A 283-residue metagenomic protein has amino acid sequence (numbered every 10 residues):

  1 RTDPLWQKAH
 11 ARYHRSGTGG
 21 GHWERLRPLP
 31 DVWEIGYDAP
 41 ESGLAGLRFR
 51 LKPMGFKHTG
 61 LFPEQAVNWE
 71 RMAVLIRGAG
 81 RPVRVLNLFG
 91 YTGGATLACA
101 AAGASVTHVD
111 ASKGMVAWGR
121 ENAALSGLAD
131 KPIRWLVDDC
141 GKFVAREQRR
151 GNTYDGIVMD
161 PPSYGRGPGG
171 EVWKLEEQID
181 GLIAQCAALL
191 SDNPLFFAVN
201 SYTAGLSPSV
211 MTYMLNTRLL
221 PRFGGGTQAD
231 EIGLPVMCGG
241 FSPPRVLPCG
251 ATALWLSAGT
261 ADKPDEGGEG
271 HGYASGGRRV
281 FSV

Functional and structural regions predicted by a protein language model:
R1-P63, E70: Non-catalytic substrate-recognition/targeting regions of SAM-dependent transferases
R81-Y91: Conserved class I S-adenosyl-L-methionine
T92-A104: Conserved SAM-binding loop of SAM-dependent methyltransferases across substrates and taxa, primarily the Class I
S105-D110: Conserved SAM-binding motif I beta-strand of class I
S112-V158: S-adenosyl-L-methionine
K113-M115, V137-G141, Y154-Q185: Mobile active-site "lid"/loop adjacent to the S-adenosyl-L-methionine
L190-D192: Helix-to-beta-strand junctions that scaffold the AdoMet/dcAdoMet cofactor pocket in Class I SAM-dependent enzymes
P194-V283: C-terminal catalytic and target-recognition region of SAM-dependent MTase-like enzymes, primarily methyltransferases
